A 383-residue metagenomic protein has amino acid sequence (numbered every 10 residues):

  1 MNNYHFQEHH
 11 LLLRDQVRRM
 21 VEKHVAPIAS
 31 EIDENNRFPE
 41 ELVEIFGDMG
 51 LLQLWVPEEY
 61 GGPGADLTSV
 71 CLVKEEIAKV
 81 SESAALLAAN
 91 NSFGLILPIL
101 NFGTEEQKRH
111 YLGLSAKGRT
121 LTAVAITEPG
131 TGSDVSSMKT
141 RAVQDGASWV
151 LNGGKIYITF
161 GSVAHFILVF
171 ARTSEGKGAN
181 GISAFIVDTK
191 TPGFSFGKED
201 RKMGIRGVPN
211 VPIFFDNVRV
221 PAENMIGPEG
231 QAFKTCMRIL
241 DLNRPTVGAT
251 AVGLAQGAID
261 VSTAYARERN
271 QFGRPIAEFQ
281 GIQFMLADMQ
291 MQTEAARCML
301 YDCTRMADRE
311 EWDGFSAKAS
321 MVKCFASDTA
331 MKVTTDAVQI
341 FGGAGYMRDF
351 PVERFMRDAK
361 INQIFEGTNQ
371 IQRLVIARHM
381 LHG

Functional and structural regions predicted by a protein language model:
M1-V80, A84-N90, F102-Q107, L114-R119 (+5 more regions): Alpha-helical interface subdomain recognition
G50, K74-A78, A171, V187-P192 (+1 more regions): Short Ser/Thr-interspersed hydrophobic loop/turn segments at strand-loop and sheet-helix junctions that line or gate
F93-N101: Helix-loop "lid/cap" segments that line or gate small-molecule binding pockets
S115, G130-S133, Y157-F160, T173-G176 (+2 more regions): Short Gly/Pro-enriched turn/cap motifs at secondary-structure boundaries
G118-I126: A short, Trp-centered hydrophobic/proline-enriched beta-strand micro-motif
S137, K190-P221: Flexible, small-/acidic-enriched active-site or ligand-binding loops
S148, N152-F196: A short core secondary-structure module
N217-T235: Long, acidic (Asp/Glu-rich), low-complexity accessory segments flanking structured domains
